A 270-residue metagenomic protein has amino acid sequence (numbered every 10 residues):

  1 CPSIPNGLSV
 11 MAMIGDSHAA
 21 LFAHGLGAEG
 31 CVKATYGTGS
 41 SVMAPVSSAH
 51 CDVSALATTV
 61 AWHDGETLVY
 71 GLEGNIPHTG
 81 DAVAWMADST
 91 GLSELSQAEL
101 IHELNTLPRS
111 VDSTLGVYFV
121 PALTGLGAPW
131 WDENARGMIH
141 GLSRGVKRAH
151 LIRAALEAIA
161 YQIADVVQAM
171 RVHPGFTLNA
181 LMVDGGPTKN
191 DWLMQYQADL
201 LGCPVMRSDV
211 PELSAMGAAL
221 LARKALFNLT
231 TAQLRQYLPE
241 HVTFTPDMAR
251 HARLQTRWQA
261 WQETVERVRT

Functional and structural regions predicted by a protein language model:
P2-T270: Active-site core segments that coordinate phosphate-bearing ligands/cofactors across diverse enzyme families
